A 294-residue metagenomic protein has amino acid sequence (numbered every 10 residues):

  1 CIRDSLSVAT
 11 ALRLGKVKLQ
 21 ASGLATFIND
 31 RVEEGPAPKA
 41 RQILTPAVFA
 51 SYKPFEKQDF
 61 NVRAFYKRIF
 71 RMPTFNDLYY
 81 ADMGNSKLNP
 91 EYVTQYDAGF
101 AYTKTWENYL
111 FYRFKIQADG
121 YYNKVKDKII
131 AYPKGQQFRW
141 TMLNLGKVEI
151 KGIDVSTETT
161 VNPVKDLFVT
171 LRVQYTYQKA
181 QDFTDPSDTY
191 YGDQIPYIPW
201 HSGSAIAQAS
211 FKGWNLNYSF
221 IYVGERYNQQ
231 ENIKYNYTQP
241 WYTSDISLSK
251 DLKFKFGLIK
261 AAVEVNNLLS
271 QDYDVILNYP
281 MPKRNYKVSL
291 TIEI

Functional and structural regions predicted by a protein language model:
R3, G23, R31-A37, T74-A81 (+4 more regions): Outer-membrane beta-barrel translocator domains and adjoining extracellular loop/strand segments of Gram-negative
R3, G35-I43, G84-Y92, L143-E149 (+3 more regions): Replace "Gram-negative outer membrane beta-barrel proteins" with "bacterial and organellar outer membrane beta-barrel
R3-K57, Y66: Signature of Gram-negative outer-membrane beta-barrel scaffolds
D4-V8, L44-V48, V62, G84 (+6 more regions): Hydrophobic, lipid-facing positions within transmembrane beta-strands of outer-membrane proteins
S7-K16, S51-E56, V62, F100-N108 (+6 more regions): Outer-membrane beta-barrel proteins
R13-Q20, A25-I28, R113-K124, L143-Y227 (+2 more regions): Gram-negative outer-membrane beta-barrel transporters
K53-F55, N61-F65, R71, E91-K151 (+1 more regions): Membrane-embedded beta-barrel scaffold of Gram-negative outer-membrane proteins
Y121, K126-D127, Y222-Q229, T238-Q239 (+1 more regions): C-terminal beta-signal and adjacent terminal beta-strands/loops of Gram-negative outer-membrane beta-barrel proteins
